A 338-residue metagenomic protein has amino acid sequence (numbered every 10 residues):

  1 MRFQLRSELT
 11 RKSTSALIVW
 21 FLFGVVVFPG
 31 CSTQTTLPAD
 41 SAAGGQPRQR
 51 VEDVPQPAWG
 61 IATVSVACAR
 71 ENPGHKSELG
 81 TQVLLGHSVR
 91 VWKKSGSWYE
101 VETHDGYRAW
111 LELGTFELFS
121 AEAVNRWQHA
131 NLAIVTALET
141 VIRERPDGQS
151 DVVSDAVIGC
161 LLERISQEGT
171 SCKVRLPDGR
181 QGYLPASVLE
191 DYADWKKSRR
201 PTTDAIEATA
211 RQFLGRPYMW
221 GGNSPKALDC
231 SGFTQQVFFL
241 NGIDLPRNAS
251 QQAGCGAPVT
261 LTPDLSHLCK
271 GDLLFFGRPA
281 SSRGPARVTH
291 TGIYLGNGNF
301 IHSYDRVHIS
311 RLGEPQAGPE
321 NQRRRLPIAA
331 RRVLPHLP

Functional and structural regions predicted by a protein language model:
M1-K12: N-terminal secretory signal peptides that target proteins for export/translocation
A16-G30: Bacterial N-terminal signal peptides
T33-P57, H87, S95, E102-T136 (+4 more regions): Boundary regions of SH3-family modules and the immediately adjacent low-complexity/disordered segments in eukaryotic
A39, P47, G148-S150, E190 (+2 more regions): Aromatic- and glycine-rich peptidoglycan recognition patches
E52-P55, A62-V91, V135-R164, Y218: Beta-loop motif signature
S77-G80, V153, R200-D204, S224-D229: Soluble non-cytosolic domains of exported or imported proteins
K93, S166, G277-R278, Y304: Conserved "cap/hinge" positions at secondary-structure junctions
Y218-G232, Q236-K270: Catalytic cysteine-centered active-site loop
